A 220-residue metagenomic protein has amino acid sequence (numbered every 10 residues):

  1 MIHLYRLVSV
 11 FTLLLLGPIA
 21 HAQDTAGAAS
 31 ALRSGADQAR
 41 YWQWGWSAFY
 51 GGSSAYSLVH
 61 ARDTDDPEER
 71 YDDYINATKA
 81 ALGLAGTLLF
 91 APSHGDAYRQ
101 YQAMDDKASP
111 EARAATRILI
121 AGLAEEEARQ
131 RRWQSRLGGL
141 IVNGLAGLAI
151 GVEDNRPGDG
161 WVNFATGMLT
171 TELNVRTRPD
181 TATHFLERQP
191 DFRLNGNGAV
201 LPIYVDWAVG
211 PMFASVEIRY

Functional and structural regions predicted by a protein language model:
H3-G45, L88-Y220: Replace "edges of transmembrane helices
D37-W42, P67-G83, A91-H94: Transmembrane alpha-helix entry/boundary detector in multi-pass membrane proteins
Y50-A80, G151: Long, highly hydrophobic alpha-helical transmembrane signal-anchor segments
Y50-S54, K79-G83, G139-G144, G167: Core segments of transmembrane alpha-helices that mediate helix-helix packing or line hydrophobic substrate/ligand
Y56-A61, L82-D96: Canonical alpha-helical transmembrane segments
